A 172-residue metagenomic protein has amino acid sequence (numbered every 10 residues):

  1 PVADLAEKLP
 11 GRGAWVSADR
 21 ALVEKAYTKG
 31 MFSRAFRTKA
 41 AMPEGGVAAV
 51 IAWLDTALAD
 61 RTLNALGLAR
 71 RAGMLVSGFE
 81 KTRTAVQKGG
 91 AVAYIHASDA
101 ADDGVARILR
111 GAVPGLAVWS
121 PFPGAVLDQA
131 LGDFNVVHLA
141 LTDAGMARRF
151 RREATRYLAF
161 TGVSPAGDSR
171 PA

Functional and structural regions predicted by a protein language model:
P1-G11: Short linker/helix segments within small regulatory modules
G11-R20: Cysteine-rich micro-motifs
W15, Y94-I95, V137-L141: Short cationic amphipathic helices and targeting signals
R20-D99: Extended interfacial segments that mediate partner engagement and assembly in macromolecular machines
G90, R107-P114: Short helix-coil boundary/hinge micro-motifs
V113-A159: Short basic, glycine-rich beta-strand/loop surfaces that mediate nucleic-acid
W119, F160-A172: N-terminal targeting/trafficking signals and adjacent low-complexity tails
